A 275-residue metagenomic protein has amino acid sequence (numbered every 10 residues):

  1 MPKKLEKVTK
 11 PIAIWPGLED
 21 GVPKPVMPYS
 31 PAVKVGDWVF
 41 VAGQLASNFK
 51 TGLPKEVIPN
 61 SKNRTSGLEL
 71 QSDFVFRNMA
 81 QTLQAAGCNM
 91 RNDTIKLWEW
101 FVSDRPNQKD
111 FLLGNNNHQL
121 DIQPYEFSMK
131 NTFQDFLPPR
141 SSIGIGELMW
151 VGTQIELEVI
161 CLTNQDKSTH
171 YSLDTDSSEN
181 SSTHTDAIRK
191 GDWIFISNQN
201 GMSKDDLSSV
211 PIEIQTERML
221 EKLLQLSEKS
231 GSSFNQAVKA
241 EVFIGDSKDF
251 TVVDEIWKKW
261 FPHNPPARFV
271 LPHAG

Functional and structural regions predicted by a protein language model:
M1-E221, Q225-V238, I244-G275: N-terminal presequence-like segments and the immediate start of the first folded domain
